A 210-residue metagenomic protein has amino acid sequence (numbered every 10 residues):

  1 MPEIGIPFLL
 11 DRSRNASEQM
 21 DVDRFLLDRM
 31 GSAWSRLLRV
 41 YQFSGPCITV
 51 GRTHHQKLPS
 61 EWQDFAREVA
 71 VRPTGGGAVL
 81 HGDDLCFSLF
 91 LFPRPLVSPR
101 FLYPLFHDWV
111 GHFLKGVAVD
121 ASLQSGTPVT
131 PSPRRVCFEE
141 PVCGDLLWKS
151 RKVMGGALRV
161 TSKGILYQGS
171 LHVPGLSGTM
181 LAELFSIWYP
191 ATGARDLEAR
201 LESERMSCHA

Functional and structural regions predicted by a protein language model:
M1-E61, E68-R72, P190-A210: Active-site loop/lid in soluble adenylation, ligation, and acyl-transfer enzymes
E18, V22, S98-W109: Short amphipathic alpha-helical segments
L58-S60, L96-F101, S177-E183: Short, conserved charged micro-motifs
P73-P93: Residues forming anionic-ligand binding surfaces in small-molecule and nucleic-acid pockets of primarily soluble enzymes
G82-D84, P141, L166: Short, solvent-exposed loop/turn segments at the edges of secondary structure
F87-Y103, E204: Short histidine-centered catalytic/ligand-binding loop motif
H107-V136, R159-A210: Long, positively charged amphipathic alpha-helical accessory segments at protein N-termini or as interdomain linkers
E140-L158: Aromatic/basic-lined ligand-recognition segments that form π-stacking hydrophobic pockets flanked by Lys/Arg to engage
